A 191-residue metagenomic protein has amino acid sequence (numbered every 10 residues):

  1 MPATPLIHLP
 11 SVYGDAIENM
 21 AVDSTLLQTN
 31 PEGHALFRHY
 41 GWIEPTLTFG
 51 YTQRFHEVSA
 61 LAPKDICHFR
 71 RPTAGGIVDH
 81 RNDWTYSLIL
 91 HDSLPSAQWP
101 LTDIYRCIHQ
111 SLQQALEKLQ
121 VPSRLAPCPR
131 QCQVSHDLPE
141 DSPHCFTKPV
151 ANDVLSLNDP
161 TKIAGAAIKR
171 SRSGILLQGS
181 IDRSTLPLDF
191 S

Functional and structural regions predicted by a protein language model:
M1-P63, C67-R71, S87, L138-C145 (+1 more regions): Active-site loop/lid in soluble adenylation, ligation, and acyl-transfer enzymes
E44, P63, R81-D83, P149 (+1 more regions): Short connector loops at helix/strand junctions that flank enzyme active sites, especially segments positioning acidic
F49, T73-A74, A164, Q178: Short glycine-rich loop/turn motifs that provide flexible caps or phosphate-binding loops at active sites
Y51, L88-D92, R183-T185: Short beta-strand-to-loop capping motifs
R54, D79, K169: Short, electropositive, low-hydrophobicity segments enriched in small/polar residues
S59-A62, D79-D83, A97-W99, H136: Short, conserved acidic/polar surface loops in the N-terminal third of protein domains
A74-G76, H80-P95: Residues forming anionic-ligand binding surfaces in small-molecule and nucleic-acid pockets of primarily soluble enzymes
S96-S191: Catalytic beta-strand/loop module used to bind and position nucleotide/cofactor moieties in cofactor-attachment
